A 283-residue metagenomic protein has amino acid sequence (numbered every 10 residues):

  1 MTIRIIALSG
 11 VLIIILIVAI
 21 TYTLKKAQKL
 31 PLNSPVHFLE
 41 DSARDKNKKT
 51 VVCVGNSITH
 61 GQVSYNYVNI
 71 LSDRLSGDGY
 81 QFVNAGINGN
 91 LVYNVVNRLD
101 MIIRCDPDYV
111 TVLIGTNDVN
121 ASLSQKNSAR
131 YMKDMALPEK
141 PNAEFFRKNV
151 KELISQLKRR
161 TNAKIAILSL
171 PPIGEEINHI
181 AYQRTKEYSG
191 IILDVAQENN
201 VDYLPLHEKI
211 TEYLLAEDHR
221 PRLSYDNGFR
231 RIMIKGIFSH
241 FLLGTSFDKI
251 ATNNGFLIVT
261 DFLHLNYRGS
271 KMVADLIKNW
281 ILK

Functional and structural regions predicted by a protein language model:
M1-I13: N-terminal Sec-pathway targeting helices
R4, D73, D78, N94-L282: Alpha-helical cap/lid subdomain in secreted, periplasmic, or secretory-pathway luminal O-acyl-processing enzymes
S9, L16, T21-K25: Gram-positive cell-envelope targeting signals
T21-T111: Serine-esterase "nucleophile elbow" of acetyl-processing enzymes
